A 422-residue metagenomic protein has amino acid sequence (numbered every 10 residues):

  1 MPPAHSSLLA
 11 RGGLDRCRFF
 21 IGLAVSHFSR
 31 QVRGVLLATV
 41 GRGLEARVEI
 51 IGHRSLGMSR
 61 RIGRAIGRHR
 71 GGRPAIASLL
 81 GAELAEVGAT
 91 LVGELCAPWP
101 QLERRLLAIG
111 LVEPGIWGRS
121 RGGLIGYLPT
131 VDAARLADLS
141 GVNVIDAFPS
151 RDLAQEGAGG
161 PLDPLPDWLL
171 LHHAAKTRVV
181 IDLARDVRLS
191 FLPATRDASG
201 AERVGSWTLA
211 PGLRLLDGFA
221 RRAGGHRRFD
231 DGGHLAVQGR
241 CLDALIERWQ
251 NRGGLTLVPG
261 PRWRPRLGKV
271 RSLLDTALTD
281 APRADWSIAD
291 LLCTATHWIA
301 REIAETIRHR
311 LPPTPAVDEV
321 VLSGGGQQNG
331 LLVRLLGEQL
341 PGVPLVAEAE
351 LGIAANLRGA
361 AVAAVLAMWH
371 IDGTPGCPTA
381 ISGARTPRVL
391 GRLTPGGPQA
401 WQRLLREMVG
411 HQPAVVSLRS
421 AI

Functional and structural regions predicted by a protein language model:
R11, R18-A24, L106-G110, R178-D182: Short glycine-aspartate micro-motif
G12-R16, F20-S78, G200-V204: Short glycine-rich, Thr/Ser-proximal phosphate-binding strand/loop in the N-terminal lobe of ATP-dependent enzymes
R16, S120-Y127, V142-R227, V389: Phosphate-binding/catalytic loop of phosphoryl-transfer enzymes
R30-R33, L37-A46, A201-A300, T386-M408 (+1 more regions): Conserved ATP-utilizing enzyme core subdomain
R73-A133: Short beta-strand-loop/turn "lid" adjacent to the catalytic site in phosphate-handling enzymes
V87-W99, I288-A316: Phosphate/ATP-binding catalytic cores across multiple sugar-kinase/actin-like superfamilies, primarily ASKHA
H297, A349-L405: Glycine-rich phosphate-binding/hydrolytic loop that grips phosphoryl groups
A316-Q339: Glycine-rich phosphate-binding loops at beta-strand->alpha-helix junctions
